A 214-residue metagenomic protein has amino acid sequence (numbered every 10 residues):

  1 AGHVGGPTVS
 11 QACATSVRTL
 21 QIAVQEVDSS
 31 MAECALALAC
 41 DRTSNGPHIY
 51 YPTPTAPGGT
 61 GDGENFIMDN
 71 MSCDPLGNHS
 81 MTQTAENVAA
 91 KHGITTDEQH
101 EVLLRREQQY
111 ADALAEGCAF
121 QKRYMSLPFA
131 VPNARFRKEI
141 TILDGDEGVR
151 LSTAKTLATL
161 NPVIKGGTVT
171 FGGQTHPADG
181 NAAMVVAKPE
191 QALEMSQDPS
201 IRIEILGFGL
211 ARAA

Functional and structural regions predicted by a protein language model:
A1-C34, P75-M81, L151-H176: Conserved catalytic cysteine-centered active-site region of acyl-thioester-dependent Claisen-condensing enzymes
A1-Q21, Q25-P57, Y124-L143, A214: Conserved beta-ketoacyl condensing-enzyme motif
P7-D41, A89-C118, M184-L193: Active-site-proximal alpha-helical scaffold in enzymes
C34-V88: Flexible glycine-/small-residue-enriched beta->alpha junction loops that bind anionic phosphate/pyrophosphate groups
E86, N181-A183, F208: Small-molecule pocket liners
E98-E194, S200: N-terminal extracellular/periplasmic Venus flytrap/periplasmic-binding protein-like
E204-A213: Gly-rich Lys/Arg/Thr-decorated short loops/hinges at beta-loop-alpha junctions or inter-strand turns that position
